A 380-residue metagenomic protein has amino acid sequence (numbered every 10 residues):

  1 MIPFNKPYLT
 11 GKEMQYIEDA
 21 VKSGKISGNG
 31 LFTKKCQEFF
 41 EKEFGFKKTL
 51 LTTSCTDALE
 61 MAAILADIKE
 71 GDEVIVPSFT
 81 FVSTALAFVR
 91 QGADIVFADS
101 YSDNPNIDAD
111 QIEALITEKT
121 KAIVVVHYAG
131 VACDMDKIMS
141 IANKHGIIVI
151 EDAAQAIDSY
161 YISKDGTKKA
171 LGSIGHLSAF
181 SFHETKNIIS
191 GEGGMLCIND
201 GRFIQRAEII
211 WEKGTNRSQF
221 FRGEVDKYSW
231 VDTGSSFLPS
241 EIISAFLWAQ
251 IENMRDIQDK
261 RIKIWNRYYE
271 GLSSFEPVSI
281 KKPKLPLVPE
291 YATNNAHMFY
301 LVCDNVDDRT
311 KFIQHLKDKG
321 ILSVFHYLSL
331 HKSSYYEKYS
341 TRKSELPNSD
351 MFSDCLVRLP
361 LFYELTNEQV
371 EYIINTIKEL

Functional and structural regions predicted by a protein language model:
M1-I26, S229-V231, P360: N-terminal "arm"/small-domain region of PLP-dependent enzymes with the aminotransferase-like
I26-E73, L86-Q91, F97-A98, K164: Phosphate-binding glycine-rich loop
T33-E38, E43-T49, D110, A122-V126 (+6 more regions): PLP-dependent aminotransferase class I/II
A62-I116, A122-V124: Conserved PLP-anchoring active-site segment centered on the Schiff-base-forming lysine
L86-F88, I141, A170, I242: Hydrophobic/aromatic ligand-binding patch that stacks against planar heteroaromatic rings of cofactors or nucleotides
Q91, K144-H145, K319: Helix C-cap/helix->beta junction micro-motif
D103-S190, M195-R202, R358: Active-site phosphate-binding strand-loop segment of PLP-dependent enzymes
